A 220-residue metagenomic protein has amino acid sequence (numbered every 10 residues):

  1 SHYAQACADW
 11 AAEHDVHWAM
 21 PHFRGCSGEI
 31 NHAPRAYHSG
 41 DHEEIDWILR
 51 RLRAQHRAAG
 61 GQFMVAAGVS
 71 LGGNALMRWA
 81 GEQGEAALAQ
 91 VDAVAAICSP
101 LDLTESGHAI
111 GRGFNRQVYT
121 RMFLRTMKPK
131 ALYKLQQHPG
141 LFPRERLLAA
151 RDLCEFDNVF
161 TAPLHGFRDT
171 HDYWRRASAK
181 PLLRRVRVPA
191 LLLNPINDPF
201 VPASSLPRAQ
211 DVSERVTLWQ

Functional and structural regions predicted by a protein language model:
S1-H32, R51, A203: Short, surface-exposed "cap/lid" segments of acyl-processing enzymes
A19-S39, A75, S106-H108: Serine-hydrolase catalytic machinery in alpha/beta-hydrolase-like enzymes
R35-H56: Alpha/beta-hydrolase active-site loop
A54, V65-H165: Alpha/beta-hydrolase-fold enzymes
V159-L182: Active-site nucleophile elbow and catalytic-triad environment of alpha/beta-hydrolase enzymes
V186, L192-N194: Short beta-strand/loop motif that positions the catalytic acidic residue of the alpha/beta-hydrolase fold
I196-D198: Acidic beta-to-alpha connecting loop that harbors the catalytic carboxylate
D211-Q220: Catalytic histidine neighborhood in serine/cysteine hydrolases with alpha/beta-hydrolase-type architecture
